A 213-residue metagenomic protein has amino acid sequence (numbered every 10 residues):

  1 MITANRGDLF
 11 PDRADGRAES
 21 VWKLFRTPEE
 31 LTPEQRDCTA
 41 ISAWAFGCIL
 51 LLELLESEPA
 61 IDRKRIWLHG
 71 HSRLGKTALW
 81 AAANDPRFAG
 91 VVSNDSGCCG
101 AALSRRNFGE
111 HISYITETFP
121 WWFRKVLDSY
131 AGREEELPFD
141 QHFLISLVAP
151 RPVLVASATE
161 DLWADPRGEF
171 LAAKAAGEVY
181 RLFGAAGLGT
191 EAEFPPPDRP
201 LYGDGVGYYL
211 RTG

Functional and structural regions predicted by a protein language model:
M1-S57, L103-R106: Cap/lid segment of the alpha/beta-hydrolase catalytic domain
C48, G75-P86, V91: Short glycine-enriched nucleophile-adjacent loop and the immediately C-terminal alpha-helix near the catalytic center
A60-S72: Alpha/beta-hydrolase fold nucleophile elbow
H69, N94-D95, A156: Alpha/beta-hydrolase-fold catalytic nucleophile elbow
S93-L144, E169-A192: Mobile cap/lid helix-loop segments that gate and shape the active-site cleft of serine hydrolases
L147-V153, L201-V206: Short, proline-enriched alpha-helix->beta-strand connector loops that line the catalytic pocket of alpha/beta-hydrolase
A149-P166, L210-G213: Conserved strand-to-loop "acid loop" that flanks and positions the catalytic carboxylate
E160, G187-G213: Histidine-bearing beta->alpha loop at or near hydrolase active sites
